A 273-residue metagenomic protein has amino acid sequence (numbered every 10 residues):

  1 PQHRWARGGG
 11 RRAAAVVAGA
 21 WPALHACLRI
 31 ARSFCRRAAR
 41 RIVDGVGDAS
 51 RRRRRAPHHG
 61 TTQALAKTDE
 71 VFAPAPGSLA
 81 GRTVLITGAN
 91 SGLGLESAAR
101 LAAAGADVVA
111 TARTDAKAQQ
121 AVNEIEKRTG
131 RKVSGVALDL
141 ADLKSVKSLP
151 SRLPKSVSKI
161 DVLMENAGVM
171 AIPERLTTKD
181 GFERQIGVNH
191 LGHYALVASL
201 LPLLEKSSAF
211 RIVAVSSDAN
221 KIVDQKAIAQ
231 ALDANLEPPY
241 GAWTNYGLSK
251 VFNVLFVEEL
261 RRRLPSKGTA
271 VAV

Functional and structural regions predicted by a protein language model:
G8-G10, F34: Short linear segments in intrinsically disordered or otherwise low-structure-confidence regions
A15-V16, W21-L85, S151, K155: Non-catalytic terminal and boundary segments that flank Rossmann-like NAD(P)-dependent oxidoreductase
G60-V273: Rossmann-fold NAD(P)H-dependent dehydrogenase/reductase core
